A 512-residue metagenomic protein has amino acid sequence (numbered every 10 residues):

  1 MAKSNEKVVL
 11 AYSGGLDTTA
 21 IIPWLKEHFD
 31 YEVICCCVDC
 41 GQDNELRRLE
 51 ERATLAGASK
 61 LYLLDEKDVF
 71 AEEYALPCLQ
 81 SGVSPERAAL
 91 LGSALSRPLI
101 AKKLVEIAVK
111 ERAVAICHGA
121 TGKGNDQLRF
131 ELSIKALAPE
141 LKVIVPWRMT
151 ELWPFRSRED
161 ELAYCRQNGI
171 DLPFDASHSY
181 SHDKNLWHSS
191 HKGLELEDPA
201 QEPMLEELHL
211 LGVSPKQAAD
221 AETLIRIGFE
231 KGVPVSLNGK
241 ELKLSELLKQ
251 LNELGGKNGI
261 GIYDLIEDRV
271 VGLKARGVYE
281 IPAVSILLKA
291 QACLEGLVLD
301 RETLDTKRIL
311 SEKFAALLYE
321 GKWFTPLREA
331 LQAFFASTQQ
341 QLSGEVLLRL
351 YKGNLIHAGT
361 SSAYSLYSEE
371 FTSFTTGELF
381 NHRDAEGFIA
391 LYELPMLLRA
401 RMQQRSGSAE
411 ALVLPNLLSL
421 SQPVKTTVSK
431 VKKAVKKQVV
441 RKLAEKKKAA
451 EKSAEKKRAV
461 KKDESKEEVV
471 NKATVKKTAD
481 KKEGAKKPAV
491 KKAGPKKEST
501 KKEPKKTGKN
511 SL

Functional and structural regions predicted by a protein language model:
A2-A11, L16-T426, K430: Nucleotide-activated chemistry modules centered on ATP-dependent adenylation/adenylyltransferase
K430, A434-V435, V439-E445, A449-G508: Low-complexity, polybasic segments enriched for Lys interleaved with small residues
